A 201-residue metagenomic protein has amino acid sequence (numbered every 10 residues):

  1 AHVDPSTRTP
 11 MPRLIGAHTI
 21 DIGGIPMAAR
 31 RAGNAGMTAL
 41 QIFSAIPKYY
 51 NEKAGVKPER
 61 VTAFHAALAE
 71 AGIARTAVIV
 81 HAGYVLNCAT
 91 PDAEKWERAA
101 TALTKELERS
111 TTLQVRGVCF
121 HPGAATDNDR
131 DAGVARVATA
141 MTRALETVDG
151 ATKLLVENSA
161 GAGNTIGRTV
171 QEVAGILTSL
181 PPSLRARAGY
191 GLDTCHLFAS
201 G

Functional and structural regions predicted by a protein language model:
H2-V80, L86-E108: N-terminal pre-domain/capping segments
P12-G16, A39-Q41, R75-I79, V115-C119 (+3 more regions): Structural preference for beta-strand elements that scaffold enzyme active sites
H18-I22, A45-P47, G83-V85, G123-A125 (+2 more regions): Active-site beta-loop-alpha junctions enriched in small/polar residues
N34-M37, Q171, D193: Conserved long hydrophobic alpha-helices within structured protein cores
Y50-V56, A162-R168, S200-G201: Short, exposed beta-strand "edge-strand" segments with a Pro/Gly-rich flavor and a Y/T-containing core
C88-Y190: Active-site acidic/histidine proton-transfer and metal-coordination neighborhood in alpha/beta enzyme cores
